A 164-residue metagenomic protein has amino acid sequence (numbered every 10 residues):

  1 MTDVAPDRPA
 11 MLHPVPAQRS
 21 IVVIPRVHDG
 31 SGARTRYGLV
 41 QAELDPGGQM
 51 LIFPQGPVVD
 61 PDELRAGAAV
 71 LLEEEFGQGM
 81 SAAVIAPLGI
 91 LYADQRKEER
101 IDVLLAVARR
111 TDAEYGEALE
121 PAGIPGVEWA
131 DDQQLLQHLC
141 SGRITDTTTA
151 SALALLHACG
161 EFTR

Functional and structural regions predicted by a protein language model:
M1-D29: Acidic, metal-coordinating catalytic segment for phosphate/diphosphate chemistry, firing primarily on the Nudix
T2, R19, Q49, R100-L104: Short beta-strand micro-motifs in enzyme catalytic cores
P16-R19, P46, A122-G123: A short beta-loop-beta micro-motif enriched in histidine and acidic residues
V22, G30-S31, G56-D146: Unchanged
R26, A106, L156: Short beta-strand-to-turn element immediately C-terminal to the catalytic PLP-Schiff-base lysine in fold type I
R36-Y37: Entry beta-strands of beta-propeller and related beta-repeat scaffolds
D45-L51: A conserved beta-turn-beta hairpin within the catalytic core of GNAT-like acetyltransferases that forms part
Q134-R164: Long hydrophobic alpha-helical segments typical of transmembrane helices together with their membrane-interfacial
